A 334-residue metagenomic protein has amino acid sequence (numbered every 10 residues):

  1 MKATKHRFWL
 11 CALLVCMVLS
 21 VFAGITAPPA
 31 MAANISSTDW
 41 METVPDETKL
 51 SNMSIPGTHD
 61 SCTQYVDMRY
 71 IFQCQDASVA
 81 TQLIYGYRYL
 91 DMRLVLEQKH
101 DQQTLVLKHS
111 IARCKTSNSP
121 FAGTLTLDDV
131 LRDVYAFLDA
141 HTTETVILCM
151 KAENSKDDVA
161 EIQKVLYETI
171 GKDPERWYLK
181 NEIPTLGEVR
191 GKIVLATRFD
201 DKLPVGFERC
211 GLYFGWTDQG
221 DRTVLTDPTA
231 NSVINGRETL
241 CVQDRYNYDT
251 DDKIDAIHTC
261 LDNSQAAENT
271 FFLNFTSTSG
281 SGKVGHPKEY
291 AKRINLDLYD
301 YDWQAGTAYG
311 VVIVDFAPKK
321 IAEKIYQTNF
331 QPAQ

Functional and structural regions predicted by a protein language model:
K2-L13: Bacterial N-terminal signal peptides that target proteins for export
A12, C16-S20: Small-residue packing motifs within transmembrane alpha-helices
L19-P29: C-terminal segment of classical bacterial N-terminal signal peptides
A23, A32-Y85, Y89, Q98-A136 (+4 more regions): Long, acidic (Asp/Glu-rich), low-complexity accessory segments flanking structured domains
P29-A33, L148, L166, I170-E182 (+4 more regions): Mature, Sec-exported extracytoplasmic domains of Gram-positive
R93: A motif-centric signal for short, conserved binding hotspots located in accessible loops or intrinsically disordered
S119-D173: Catalytic cores of phosphodiester-bond-cleaving enzymes
G171-G306: Surface-exposed substrate-engagement region within the catalytic domains of secreted or surface-exposed extracellular
